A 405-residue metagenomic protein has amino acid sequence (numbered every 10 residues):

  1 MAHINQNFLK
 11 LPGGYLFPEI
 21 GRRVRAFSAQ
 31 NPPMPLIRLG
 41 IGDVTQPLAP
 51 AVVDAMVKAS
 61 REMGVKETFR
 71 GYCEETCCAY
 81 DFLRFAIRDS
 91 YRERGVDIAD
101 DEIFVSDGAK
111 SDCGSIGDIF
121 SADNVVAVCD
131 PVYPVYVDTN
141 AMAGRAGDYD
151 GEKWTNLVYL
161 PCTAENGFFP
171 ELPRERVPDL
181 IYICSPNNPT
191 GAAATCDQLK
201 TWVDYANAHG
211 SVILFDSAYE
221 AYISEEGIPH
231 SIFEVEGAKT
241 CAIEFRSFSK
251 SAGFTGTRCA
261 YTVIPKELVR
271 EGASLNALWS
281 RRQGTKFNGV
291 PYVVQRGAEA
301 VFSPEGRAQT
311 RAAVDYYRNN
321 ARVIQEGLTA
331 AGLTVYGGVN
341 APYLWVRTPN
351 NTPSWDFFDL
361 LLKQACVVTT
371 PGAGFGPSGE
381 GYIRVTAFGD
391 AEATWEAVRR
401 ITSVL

Functional and structural regions predicted by a protein language model:
H3-D107, V301-P304, L405: N-terminal small-domain helix-loop-helix segment of the aminotransferase-like
N31, A208-H209, A331, A365: Helix C-cap/helix->beta junction micro-motif
P47, Y317-R318, A331-Q364: Conserved PLP-binding catalytic core of the aspartate aminotransferase-like
E67-A206, E220-V235, I243: Conserved core of the PLP fold type I
D89, D97, N351, L360-T369 (+1 more regions): PLP-dependent enzyme catalytic core of the Aspartate aminotransferase-like
D150-K153, E234-D315, R322, E326 (+1 more regions): Conserved core segment of the aminotransferase class I/II
Q295, E299, V314-Q325, V335-R347 (+1 more regions): Conserved glycine-rich beta-strand-loop-beta hairpin in the small C-terminal domain of fold type I
